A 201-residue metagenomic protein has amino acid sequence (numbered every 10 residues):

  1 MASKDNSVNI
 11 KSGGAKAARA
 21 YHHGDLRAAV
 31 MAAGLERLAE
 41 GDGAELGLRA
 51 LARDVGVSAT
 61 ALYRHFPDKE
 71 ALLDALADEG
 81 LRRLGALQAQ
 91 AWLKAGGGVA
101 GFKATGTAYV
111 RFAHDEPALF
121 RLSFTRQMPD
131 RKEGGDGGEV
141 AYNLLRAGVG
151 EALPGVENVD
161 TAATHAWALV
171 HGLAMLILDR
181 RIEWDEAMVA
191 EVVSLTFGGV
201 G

Functional and structural regions predicted by a protein language model:
M1-D25, E36: N-terminal intrinsically disordered/low-complexity leader segments
A29, A33, R37-A71, A75: Helix-turn-helix
V30-L38, G80, L84, Y109: Short hydrophobic clusters on alpha-helical segments that form packing/core surfaces in small helical domains
L38, L73-G80, S123, R131-G137: Alpha-helical DNA-contacting segments of helix-turn-helix folds
D78-K103, G135-E139, L145, V156: Amphipathic alpha-helical linker/stalk segments
V99-H114, D160, T164, A190 (+1 more regions): Amphipathic alpha-helical segments that line or abut small-molecule/effector binding pockets and mediate allosteric
R111-A147, E151, M175, D179 (+1 more regions): Short secondary-structure transition hinges
D130-V156, D160-T164, A187-G198: Amphipathic alpha-helical packing segments from all-alpha helical-bundle domains
